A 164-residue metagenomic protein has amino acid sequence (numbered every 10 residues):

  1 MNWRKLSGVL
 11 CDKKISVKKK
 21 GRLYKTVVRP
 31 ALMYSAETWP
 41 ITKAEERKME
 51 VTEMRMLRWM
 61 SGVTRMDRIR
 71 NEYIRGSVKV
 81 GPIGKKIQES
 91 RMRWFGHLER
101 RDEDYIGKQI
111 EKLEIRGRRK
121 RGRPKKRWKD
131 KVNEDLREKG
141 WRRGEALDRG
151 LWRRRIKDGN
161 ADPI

Functional and structural regions predicted by a protein language model:
M1-I164: Short linear motifs embedded in intrinsically disordered, charge-biased segments
